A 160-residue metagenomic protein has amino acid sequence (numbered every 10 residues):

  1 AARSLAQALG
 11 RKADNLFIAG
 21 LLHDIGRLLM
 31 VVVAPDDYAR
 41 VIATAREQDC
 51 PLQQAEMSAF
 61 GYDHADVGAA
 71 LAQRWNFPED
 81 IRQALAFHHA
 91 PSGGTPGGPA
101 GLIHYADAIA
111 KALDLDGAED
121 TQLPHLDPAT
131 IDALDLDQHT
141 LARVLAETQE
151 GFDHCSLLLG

Functional and structural regions predicted by a protein language model:
R3, Q7-G160: Metal-dependent nucleotide-binding catalytic modules
